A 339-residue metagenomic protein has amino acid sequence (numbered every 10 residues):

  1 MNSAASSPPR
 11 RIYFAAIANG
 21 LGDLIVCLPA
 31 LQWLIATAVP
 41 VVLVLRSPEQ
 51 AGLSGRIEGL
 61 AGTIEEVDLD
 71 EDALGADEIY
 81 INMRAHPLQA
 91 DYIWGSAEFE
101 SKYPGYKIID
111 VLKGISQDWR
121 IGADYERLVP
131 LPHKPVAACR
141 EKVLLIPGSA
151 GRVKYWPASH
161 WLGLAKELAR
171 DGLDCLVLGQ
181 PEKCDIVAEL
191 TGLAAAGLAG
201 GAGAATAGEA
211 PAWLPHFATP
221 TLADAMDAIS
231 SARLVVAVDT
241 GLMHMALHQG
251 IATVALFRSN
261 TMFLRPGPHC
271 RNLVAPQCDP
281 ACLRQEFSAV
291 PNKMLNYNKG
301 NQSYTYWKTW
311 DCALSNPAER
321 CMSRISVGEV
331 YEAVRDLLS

Functional and structural regions predicted by a protein language model:
M1-S339: Catalytic machinery of carbohydrate-active enzymes, primarily nucleotide-sugar-dependent glycosyltransferases
